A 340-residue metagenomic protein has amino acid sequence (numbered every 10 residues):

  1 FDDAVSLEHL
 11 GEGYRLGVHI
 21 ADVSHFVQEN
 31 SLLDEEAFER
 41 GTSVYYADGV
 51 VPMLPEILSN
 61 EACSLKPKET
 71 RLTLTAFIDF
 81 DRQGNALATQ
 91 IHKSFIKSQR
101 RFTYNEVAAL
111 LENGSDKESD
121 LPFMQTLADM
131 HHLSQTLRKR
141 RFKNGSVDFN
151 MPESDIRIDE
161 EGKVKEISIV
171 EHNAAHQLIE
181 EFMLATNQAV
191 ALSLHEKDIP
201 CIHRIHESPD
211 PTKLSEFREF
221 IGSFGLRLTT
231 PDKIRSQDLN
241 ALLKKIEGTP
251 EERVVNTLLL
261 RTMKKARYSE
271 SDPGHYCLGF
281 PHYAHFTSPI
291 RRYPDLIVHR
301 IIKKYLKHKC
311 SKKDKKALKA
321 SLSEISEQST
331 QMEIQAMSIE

Functional and structural regions predicted by a protein language model:
F1-E340: Electropositive polyanion-binding surfaces
